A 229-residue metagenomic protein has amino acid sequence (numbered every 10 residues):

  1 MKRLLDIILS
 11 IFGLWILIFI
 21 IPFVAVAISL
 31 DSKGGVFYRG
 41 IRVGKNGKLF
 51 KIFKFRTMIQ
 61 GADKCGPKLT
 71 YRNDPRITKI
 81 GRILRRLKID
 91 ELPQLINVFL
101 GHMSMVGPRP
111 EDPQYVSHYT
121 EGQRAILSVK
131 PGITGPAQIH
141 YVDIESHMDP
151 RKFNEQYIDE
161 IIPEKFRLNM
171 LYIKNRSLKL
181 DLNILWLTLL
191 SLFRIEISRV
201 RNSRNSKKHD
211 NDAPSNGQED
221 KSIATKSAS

Functional and structural regions predicted by a protein language model:
M1, F153-K179: Compositionally biased, charge-rich terminal segments
M1-Q60, Y172-S229: A hydrophobic, helix-centered structural microdomain
S10, A25, Y38, T78-R82 (+2 more regions): Positions in alpha-helical segments
A27, K68, Q123-L127, N169-M170: Short, P/G- and charge-enriched loop/turn segments at secondary-structure junctions
Y38-R76, A137-P163: Short, glycine-rich, amphipathic interfacial segments at transmembrane boundaries or analogous
Y71-T134, L185: A short, structured surface patch at a secondary-structure boundary
M105, H118, R124, S128 (+3 more regions): Soluble, non-transmembrane catalytic domains of enzymes that act on hydrophobic metabolites at membranes
V116, D159-I161, R199: C-terminal and inter-domain tail/linker signature
